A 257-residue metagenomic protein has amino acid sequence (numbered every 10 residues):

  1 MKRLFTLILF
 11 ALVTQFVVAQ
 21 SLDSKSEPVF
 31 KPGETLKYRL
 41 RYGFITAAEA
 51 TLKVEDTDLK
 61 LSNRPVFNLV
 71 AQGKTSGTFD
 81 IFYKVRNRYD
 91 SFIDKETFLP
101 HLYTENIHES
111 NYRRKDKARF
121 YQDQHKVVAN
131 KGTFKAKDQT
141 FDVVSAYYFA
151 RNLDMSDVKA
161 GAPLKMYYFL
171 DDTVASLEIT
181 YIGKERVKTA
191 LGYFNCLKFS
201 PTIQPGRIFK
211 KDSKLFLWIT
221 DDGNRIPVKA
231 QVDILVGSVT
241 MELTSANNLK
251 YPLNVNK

Functional and structural regions predicted by a protein language model:
L4-F5, R88, V128, Q231: Small/flexible residues
L4-V13: Sec-dependent N-terminal signal peptides
V13-T14, V54: Single-residue recognition of alpha-helix boundary sites
Q15-A19: Sec/Tat signal peptide C-region and signal peptidase I cleavage site
Q20-F120, V158-K257: Acidic, serine/threonine-rich low-complexity disordered tracts
Y112-M155: Hydrophobic, well-structured mid-protein blocks that either form specific transmembrane helices
